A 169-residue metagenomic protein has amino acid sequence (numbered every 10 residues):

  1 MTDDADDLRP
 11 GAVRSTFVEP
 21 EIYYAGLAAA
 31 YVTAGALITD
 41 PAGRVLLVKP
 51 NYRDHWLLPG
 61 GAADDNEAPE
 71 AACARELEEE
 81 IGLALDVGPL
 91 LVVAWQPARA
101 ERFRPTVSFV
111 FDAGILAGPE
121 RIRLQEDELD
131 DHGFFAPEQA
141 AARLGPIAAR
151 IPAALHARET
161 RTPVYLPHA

Functional and structural regions predicted by a protein language model:
T2-G35: Acidic, metal-coordinating catalytic segment for phosphate/diphosphate chemistry, firing primarily on the Nudix
V13, V32-A34, G43, V107-F109 (+1 more regions): Change "...and in nucleic-acid phosphodiester-cleaving endonucleases..." to "...and in nucleic-acid processing enzymes
A25-A28, E101, L124: Short Gly/Pro-enriched turn/cap motifs at secondary-structure boundaries
I38, V110-G114, G133-A136: Short, well-ordered beta-strand micro-motif
D40-E79: Conserved Nudix-box catalytic region and its N-terminal flanking loop in Nudix hydrolases and closely related
D54-H55, D127-A169: Nudix hydrolase/Nudix homology domain
A84-V93: A short coil-to-beta-strand element that immediately follows conserved catalytic motifs
Q96-R121, A154-L155: Active-site-adjacent beta-strand/loop module that shapes the phosphate/pyrophosphate-binding cleft
